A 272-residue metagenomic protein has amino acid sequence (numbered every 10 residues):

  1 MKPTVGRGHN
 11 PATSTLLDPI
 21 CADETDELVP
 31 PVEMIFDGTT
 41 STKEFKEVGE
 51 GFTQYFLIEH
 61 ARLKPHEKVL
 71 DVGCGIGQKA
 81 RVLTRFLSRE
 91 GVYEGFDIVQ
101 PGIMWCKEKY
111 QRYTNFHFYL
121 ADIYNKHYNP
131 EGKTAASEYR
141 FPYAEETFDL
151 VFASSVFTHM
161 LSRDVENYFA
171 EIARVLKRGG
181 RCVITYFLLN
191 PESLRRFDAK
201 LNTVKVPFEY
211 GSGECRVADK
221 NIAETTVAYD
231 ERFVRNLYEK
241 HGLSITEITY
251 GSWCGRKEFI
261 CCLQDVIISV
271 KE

Functional and structural regions predicted by a protein language model:
K2-H60, P65-E67, I76-T84, G91-R140 (+1 more regions): Class I (Rossmann-like) S-adenosyl-L-methionine-dependent methyltransferase catalytic domain, capturing the SAM-binding
V72: Conserved beta-strand/loop positions that form the S-adenosyl-L-methionine
F152: A conserved beta-strand element that flanks and buttresses the S-adenosyl-L-methionine
S155-V156: Short catalytic micro-motifs in class I SAM-dependent methyltransferases
L161-S162: Helix-capping/helix-break motifs at membrane-protein junctions, especially on the cytosolic side just before or after
E166-R178: A short glycine-rich, Lys/Arg-flanked "PGG" loop and its adjoining helix->strand segment in the class I
